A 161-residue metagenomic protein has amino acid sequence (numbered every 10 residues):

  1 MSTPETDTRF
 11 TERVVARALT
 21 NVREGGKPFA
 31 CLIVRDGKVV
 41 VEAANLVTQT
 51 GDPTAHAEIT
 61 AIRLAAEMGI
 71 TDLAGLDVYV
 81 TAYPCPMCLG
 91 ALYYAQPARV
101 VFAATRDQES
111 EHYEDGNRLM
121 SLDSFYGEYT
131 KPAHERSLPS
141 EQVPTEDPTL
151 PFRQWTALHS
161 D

Functional and structural regions predicted by a protein language model:
M1-V22, A91-D161: Zinc-dependent deaminase
V14, A18-N21, C31, A57 (+2 more regions): Small-residue (primarily alanine) positions within well-ordered alpha-helices, especially packing/interaction faces
E24-P28: Short, flexible loop/turn motifs enriched in small residues
F29-G37: Short beta-strand scaffold segments in enzyme catalytic cores
L46-T60: A short, polar/charged loop-to-alpha-helix boundary motif
I70-Y83: Immediate flanking context of iron-sulfur cluster ligation sites
P86-G90: Conserved redox-active cysteine motifs that mediate thiol-disulfide chemistry, especially di-cysteine Cys-X(1-2)-Cys
